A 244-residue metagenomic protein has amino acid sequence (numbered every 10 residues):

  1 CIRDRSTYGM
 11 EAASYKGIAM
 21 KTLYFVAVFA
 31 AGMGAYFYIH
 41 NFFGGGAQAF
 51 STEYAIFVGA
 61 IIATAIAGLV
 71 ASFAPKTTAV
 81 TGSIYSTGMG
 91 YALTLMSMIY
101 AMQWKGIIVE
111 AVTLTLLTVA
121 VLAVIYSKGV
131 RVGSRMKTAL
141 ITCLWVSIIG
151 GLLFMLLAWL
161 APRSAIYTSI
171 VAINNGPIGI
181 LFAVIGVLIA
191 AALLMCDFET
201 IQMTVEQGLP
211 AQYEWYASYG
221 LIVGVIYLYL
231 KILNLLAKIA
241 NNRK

Functional and structural regions predicted by a protein language model:
R3-K244: A hydrophobic alpha-helical transmembrane-helix feature that marks the membrane cores and membrane-interface segments
